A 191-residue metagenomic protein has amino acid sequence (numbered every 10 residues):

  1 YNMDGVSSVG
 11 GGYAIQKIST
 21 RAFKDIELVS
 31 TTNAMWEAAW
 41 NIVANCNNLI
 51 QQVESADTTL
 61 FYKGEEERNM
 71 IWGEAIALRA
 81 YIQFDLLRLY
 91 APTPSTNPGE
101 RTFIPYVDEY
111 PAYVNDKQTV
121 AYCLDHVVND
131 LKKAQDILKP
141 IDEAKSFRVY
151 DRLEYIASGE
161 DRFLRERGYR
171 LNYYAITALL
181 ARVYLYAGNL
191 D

Functional and structural regions predicted by a protein language model:
Y1-S7: Acidic, glycine-rich segments characteristic of secretory precursors and extracytoplasmic regions
Y13-Y90, Y113-Y122, Q135-L138: Conserved, well-structured interaction surfaces
I76, T177-Y184: TPR/Sel1-like alpha-solenoid repeat signature
Y81-E109: Extended ligand-binding groove/face enriched in aromatic
L87-P94, D142, Y186-N189: Short coil/turn linking the two alpha-helices of tandem helical-hairpin repeats
I104-A112, Y150-G168: Carbohydrate-binding/catalytic loop surfaces
